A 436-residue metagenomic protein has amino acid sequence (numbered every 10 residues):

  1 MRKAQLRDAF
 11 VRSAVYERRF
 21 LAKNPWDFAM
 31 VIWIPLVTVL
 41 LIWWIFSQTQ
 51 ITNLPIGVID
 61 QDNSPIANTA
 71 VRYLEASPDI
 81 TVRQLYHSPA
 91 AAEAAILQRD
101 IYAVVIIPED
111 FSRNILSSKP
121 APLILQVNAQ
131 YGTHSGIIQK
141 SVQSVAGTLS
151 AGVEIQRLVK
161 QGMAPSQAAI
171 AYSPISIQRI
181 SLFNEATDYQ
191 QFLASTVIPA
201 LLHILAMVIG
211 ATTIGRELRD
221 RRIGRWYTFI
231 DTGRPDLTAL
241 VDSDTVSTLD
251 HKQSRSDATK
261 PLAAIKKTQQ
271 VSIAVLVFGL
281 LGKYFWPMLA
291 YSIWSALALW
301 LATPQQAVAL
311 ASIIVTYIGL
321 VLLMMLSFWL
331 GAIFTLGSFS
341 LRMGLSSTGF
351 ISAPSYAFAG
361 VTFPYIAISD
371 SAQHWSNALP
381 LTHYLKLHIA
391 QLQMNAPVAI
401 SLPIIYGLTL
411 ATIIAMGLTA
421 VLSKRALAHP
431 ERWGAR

Functional and structural regions predicted by a protein language model:
M1-Q191, S243-T259, R425, E431-R436: Extracytoplasmic/periplasmic domains immediately adjacent to an N-terminal transmembrane anchor in multi-pass membrane
A4, V11, L182, D188-S195 (+7 more regions): Cytosol-facing boundaries of transmembrane alpha helices in integral membrane proteins
W26, M30, A194-S195, P199 (+2 more regions): Alpha-helical transmembrane segments of multi-pass inner-membrane proteins, especially transporters/permeases
L36, L40-L41, I137, L205-I209 (+6 more regions): Transmembrane alpha-helix boundary/anchor motif
I66-A70, S141, G210, R222 (+2 more regions): Hydrophobic alpha-helical segments typical of transmembrane helices and their membrane-interface/capping positions
L193-Y356: Transmembrane alpha-helical segments that form the functional core of multipass membrane systems
L289, L297-R436: Membrane-spanning alpha-helical segments of multipass transporters and channels
